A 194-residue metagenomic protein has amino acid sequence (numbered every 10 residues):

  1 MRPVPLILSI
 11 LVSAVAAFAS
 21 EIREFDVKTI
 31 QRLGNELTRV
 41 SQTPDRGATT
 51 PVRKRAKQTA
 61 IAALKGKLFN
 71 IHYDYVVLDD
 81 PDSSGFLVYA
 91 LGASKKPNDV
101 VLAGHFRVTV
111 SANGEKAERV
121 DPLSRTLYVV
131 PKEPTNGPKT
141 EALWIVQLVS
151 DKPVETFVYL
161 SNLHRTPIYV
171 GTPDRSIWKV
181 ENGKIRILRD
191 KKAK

Functional and structural regions predicted by a protein language model:
M1-P5: Positively charged n-region of N-terminal signal peptides that target proteins for export
I7-A14: Bacterial N-terminal signal peptides
F18-P138, L148-K194: N-terminal beta-strand/alpha-helix entry module and adjacent surface of metal-dependent catalytic domains
L143: Divalent metal-coordination and catalytic microenvironments
